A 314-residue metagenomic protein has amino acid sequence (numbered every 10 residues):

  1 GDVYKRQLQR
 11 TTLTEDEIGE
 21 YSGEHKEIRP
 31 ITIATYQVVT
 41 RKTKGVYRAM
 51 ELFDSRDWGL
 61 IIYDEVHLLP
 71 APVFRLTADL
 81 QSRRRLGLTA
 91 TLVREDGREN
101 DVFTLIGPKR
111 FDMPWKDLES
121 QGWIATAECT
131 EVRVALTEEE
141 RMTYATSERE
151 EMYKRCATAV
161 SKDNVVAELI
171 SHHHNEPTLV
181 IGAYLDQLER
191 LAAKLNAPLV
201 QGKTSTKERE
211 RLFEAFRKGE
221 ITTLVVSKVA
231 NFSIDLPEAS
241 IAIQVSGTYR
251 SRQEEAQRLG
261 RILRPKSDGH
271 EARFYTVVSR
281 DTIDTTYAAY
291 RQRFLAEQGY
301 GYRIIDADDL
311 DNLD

Functional and structural regions predicted by a protein language model:
G1-Y4: Short, small-residue-biased leader/transition segments that mark boundaries at the very start of proteins
S22-D57, A71-L76: Conserved helix/coil segment N-terminal to the catalytic DExD/H
R29-T43, A215-F232: Conserved two-lobed SF2 helicase motor
L60, H67-E128, L295: Post-DEXD/H (motif II) to motif III coupling segment of the RecA-like Helicase ATP-binding lobe
S147-A183, R190: Conserved interdomain hinge at the start of the Helicase C-terminal
E189-R190, P198-K228: Conserved helicase ATPase core of P-loop NTP-dependent helicases/translocases
I234-G247, R273-T276: A short beta-strand element within the Helicase C-terminal
I262-A289: Conserved segment of the helicase C-terminal RecA-like domain
